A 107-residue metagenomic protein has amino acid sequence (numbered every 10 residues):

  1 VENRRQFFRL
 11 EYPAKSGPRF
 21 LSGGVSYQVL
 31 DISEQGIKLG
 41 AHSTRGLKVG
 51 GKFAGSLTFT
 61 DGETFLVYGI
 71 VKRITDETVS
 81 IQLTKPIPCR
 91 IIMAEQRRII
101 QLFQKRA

Functional and structural regions predicted by a protein language model:
V1-E34, G40-H42, Q96-A107: N-terminal helix initiation/capping motif
K15-F20, G50-T64: Short conserved beta-strand and strand-loop elements enriched in small hydrophobics with frequent Asp/Gly
G23-S26, D61-F65, E77: Short acidic/polar mixed-charge low-complexity motifs
S26-V29, L66-K72: Short beta-strand-centered aromatic/proline hotspots
I32, R73-D76: Generic beta-strand structural signal
I37-A41, T75-P86: Short, solvent-exposed secondary-structure boundary/capping segments
G46-G50, C89-I91: Short, conserved charged micro-motifs
V79-A107: C-terminal output/interaction extensions
